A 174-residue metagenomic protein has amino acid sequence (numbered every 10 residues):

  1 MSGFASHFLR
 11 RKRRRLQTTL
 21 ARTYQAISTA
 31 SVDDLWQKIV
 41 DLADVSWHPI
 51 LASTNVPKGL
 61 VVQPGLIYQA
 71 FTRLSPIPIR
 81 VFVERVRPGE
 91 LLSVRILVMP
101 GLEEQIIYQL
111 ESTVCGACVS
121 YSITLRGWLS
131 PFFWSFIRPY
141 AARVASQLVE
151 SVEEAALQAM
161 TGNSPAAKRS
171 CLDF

Functional and structural regions predicted by a protein language model:
M1-L60, F174: Hydrophobic ligand-binding cavity/cleft-lining segments
H7-L9, V62-L66, P88-S93: Short Pro/Gly-enriched beta-strand edge/turn motifs at strand-loop
H7-R10, N55-P57, E150-F174: Short, highly charged C-terminal tails/helix-capping segments
A21-T23, P76-V81, L102-I107: Short, surface-exposed coil-to-beta transition loops
T29-D33, E84-L91, Q109-C118: A short, structured loop/turn motif at beta-sheet edges
D44-V45, L74-I77, R85-L91, P100: Short, charged/polar surface micro-motifs in flexible loops or helix N-caps
G65-R73, S93-M99: Short beta-strand segments that buttress and anchor functional surface loops
I96-E150, E154, P165: Beta-strand/loop substructures that line and gate deep hydrophobic ligand-binding cavities in soluble
